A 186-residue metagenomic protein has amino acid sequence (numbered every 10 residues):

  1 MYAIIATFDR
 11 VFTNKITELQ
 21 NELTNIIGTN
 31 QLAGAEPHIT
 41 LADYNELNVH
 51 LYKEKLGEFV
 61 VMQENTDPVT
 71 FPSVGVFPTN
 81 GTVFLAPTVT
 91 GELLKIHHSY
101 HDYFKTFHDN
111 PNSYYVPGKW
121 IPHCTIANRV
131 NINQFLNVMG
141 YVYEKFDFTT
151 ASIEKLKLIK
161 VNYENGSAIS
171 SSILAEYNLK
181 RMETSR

Functional and structural regions predicted by a protein language model:
M1-V69, T90-T150, S167-R186: Basic, often amphipathic N-terminal segments
F77, T125-N128, V161-E164: Short, conserved secondary-structure transition motifs
T150-K160: Short, flexible loop segments at boundaries between secondary-structure elements
